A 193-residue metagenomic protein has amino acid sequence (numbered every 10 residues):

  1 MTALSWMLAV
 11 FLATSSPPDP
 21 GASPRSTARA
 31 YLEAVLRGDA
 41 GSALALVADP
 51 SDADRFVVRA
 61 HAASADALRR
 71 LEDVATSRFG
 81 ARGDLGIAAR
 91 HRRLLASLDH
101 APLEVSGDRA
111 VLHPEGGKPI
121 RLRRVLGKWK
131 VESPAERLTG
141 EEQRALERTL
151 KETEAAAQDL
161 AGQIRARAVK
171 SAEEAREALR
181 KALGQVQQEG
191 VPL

Functional and structural regions predicted by a protein language model:
L4-L12: Hydrophobic helical h-region of N-terminal Sec-dependent signal peptides in bacterial secretory/periplasmic proteins
A13-P18: C-terminal region of N-terminal signal peptides and the immediate post-cleavage residues of exported proteins
D19-P20, R25-A30, R37-V105: Short solvent-exposed beta->alpha transition segments
A28-L36, R180-L183, Q187: Regular secondary-structure segments
D49, R123, E136-E141, L160-S171: C-terminal or late-domain output modules
R109-H113, G117-T153, A157, G190: Short beta-strand edge/turn micro-motifs at domain boundaries
K151-L193: Terminal "cap-and-tail" regions of soluble proteins that handle hydrophobic small molecules
